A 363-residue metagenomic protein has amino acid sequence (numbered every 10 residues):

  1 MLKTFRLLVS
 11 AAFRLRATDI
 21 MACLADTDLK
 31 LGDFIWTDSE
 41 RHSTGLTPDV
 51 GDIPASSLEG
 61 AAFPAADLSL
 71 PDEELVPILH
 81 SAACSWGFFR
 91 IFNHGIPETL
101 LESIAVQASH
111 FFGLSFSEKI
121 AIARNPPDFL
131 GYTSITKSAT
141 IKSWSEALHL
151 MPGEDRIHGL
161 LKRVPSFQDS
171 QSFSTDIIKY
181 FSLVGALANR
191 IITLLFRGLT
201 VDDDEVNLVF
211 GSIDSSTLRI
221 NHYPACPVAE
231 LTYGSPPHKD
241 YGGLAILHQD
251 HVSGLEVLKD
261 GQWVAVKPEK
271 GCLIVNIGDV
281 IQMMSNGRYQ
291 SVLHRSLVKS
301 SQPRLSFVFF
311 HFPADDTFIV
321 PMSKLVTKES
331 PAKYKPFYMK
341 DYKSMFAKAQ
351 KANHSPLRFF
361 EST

Functional and structural regions predicted by a protein language model:
L2-T363: Peripheral, non-catalytic segments flanking oxidoreductase cores
